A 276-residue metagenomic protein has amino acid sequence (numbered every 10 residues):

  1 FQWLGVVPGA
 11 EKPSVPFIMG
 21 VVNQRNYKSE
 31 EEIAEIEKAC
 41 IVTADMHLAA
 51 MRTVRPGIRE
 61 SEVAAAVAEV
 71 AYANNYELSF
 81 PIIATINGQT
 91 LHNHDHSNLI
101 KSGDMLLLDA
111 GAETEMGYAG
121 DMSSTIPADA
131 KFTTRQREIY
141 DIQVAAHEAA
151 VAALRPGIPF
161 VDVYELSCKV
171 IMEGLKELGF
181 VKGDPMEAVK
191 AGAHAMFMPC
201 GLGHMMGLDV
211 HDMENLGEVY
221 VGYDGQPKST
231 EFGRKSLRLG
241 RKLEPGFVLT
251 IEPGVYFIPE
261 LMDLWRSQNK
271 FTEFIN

Functional and structural regions predicted by a protein language model:
F1-N276: Active-site neighborhoods and metal-handling regions in enzymes and metal-associated proteins
